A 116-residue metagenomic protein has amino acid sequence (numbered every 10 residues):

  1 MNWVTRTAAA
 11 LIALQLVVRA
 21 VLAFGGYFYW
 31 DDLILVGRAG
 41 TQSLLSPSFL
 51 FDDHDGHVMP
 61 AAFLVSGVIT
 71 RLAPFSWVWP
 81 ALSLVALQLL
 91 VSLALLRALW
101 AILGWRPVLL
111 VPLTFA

Functional and structural regions predicted by a protein language model:
M1-L16: Start-transfer (signal-anchor) and selected internal transmembrane alpha helices of multi-pass inner/ER membrane
L16, A20, V68, L72 (+1 more regions): Hydrophobic membrane-targeting alpha-helices
V17-L35, W100: Helix-to-loop transition at the C-terminal end of transmembrane segments
G26, H54, V58, W79-A86: Membrane-embedded glycan-lipid processing machinery
L33-D52, A61: Extracytosolic helix-loop segments that constitute the early lumenal/periplasmic catalytic or substrate-binding loops
F51-P74: Short hydrophobic/aromatic helix or loop-helix immediately within or flanking a transmembrane segment in polytopic
L82-P107: Transmembrane-helix motifs of polytopic, lipid-linked glycan transferases
P107-A116: Membrane-embedded helix bundles of polyisoprenyl
